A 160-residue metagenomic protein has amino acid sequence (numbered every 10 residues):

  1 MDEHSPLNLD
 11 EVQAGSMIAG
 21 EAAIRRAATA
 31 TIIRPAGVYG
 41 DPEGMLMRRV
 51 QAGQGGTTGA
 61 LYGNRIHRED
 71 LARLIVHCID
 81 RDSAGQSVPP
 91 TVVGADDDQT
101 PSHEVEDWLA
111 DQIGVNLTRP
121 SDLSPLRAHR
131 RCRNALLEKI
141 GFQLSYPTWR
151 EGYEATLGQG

Functional and structural regions predicted by a protein language model:
M1, E43-M47, V105: Short aromatic-enriched loop/helix-cap "lid" or pocket-rim segments at secondary-structure transitions that line
M1-A14, Q51: Active-site "gating" loop of Rossmann-like NAD(P)-dependent oxidoreductase/epimerase domains
N8-R34: Active-site Tyr-X1-5-Lys
S16, R34, V38, M45-M47 (+1 more regions): Substrate-positioning beta->alpha
R49-T58, V115-R119: A short C-terminal helix-loop "cap" of Rossmann-like NAD(P)-dependent dehydrogenase/epimerase domains
R68, S102, S145-W149: Amphipathic alpha-helical segment in the mid-to-C-terminal domain of diverse UDP/GDP-sugar glycosyltransferases
A72-A128, R133: Mid/C-terminal beta-alpha module of Rossmann-like enzyme folds, strongest in SDR-family dehydrogenases/epimerases
S124-G160: C-terminal amphipathic/interface module of NAD(P)-dependent oxidoreductases and related NAD-binding regulators
